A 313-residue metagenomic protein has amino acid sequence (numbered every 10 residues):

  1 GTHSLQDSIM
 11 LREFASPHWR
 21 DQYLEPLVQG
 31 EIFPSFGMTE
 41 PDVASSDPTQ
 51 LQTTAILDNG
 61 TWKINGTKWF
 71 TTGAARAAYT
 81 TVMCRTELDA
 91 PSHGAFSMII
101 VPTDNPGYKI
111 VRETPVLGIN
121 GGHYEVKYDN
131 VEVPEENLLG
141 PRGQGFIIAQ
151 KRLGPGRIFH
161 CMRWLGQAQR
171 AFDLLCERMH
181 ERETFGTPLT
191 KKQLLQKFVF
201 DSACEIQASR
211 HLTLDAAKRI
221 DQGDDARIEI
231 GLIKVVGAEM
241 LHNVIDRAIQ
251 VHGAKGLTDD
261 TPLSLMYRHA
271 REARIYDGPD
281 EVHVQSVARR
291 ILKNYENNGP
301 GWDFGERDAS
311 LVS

Functional and structural regions predicted by a protein language model:
G1-H18, D47, I56: N-terminal glycine-rich flavin-associated loop
F14-W19, P26, G30, L57-W62 (+3 more regions): Alpha-helical interface subdomain recognition
G30-T39: A short, Trp-centered hydrophobic/proline-enriched beta-strand micro-motif
S35, Q52-T54, Y79-M83, M98-I100 (+3 more regions): Conserved hydrophobic/aromatic beta-strand scaffold that supports enzyme active sites
M38-L51, L57-W62, T71, V101: Hydrophobic, small-residue-rich alpha-helical packing segments that form membrane-like cores
D42-S46, F70-G73, D89-A90, T114-G122: Short Gly/Pro-enriched turn/cap motifs at secondary-structure boundaries
Q50, D104-P134: Flexible, small-/acidic-enriched active-site or ligand-binding loops
N65-K109: A short core secondary-structure module
